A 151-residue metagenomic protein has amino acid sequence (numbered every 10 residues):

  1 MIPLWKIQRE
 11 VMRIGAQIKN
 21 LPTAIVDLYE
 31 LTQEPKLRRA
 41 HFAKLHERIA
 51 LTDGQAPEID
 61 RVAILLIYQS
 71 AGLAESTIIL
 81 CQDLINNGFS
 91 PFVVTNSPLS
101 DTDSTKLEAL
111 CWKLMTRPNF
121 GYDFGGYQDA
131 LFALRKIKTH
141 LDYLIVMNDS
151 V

Functional and structural regions predicted by a protein language model:
K6-Y122, F132-T139, Y143: N-terminal anchoring/stem segment of glycosyltransferases
D123-Y127: Conserved donor sugar-nucleotide recognition element shared by glycan-biosynthetic enzymes
D149-V151: The conserved acidic donor/metal-binding loop of glycosyltransferases
